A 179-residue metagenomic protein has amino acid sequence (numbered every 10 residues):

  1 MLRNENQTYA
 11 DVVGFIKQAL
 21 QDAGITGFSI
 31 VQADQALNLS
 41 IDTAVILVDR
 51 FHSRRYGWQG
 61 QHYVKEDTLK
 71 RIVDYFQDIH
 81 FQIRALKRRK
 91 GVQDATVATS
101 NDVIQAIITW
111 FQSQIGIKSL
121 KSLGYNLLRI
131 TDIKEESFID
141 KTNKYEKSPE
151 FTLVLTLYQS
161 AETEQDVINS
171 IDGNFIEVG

Functional and structural regions predicted by a protein language model:
M1-T68, N169, F175-G179: Small/polar-rich, solvent-exposed N-terminal microdomains that initiate assembly or binding
D11, F15-Q18, D102, A106 (+1 more regions): Long, highly charged amphipathic alpha-helices
D22-G27, A33-L39, K87-V103, K141: Intrinsically disordered, low-complexity coil segments
D42, D49, Y56-W58, D78-G91 (+1 more regions): Short, well-structured hydrophobic secondary-structure segments
L69-R71, K141: Outer-membrane beta-barrel proteins
V73-D94, I107, K147-L157: Oligomerization/assembly interface segments of phage tail-like spikes and tubes
D102, T109-A161: Acidic-leaning, charged glycine-interspersed low-complexity segments
V154-G179: Mixed-charge, glycine-accented linear interaction segment located at domain edges/termini
